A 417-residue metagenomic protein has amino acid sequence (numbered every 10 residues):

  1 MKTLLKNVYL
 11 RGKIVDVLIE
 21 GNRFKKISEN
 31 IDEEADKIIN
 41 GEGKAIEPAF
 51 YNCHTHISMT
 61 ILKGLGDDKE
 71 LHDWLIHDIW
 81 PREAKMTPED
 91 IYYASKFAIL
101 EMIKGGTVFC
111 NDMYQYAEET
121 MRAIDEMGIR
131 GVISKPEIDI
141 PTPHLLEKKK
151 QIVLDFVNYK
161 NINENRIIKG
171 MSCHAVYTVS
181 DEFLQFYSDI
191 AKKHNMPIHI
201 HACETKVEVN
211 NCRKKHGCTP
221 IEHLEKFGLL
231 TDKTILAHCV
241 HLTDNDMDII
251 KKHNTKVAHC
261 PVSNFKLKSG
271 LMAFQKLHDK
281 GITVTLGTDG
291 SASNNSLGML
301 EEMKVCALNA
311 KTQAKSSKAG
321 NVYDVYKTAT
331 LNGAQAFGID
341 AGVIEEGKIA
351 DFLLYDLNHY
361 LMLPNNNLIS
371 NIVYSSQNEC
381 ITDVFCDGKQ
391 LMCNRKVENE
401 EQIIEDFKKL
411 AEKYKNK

Functional and structural regions predicted by a protein language model:
M1-N7, D32-W74, K96, L100-K104: Replace "His-x-His-based motif
M1-V15, I19-E20, K25, E29-N30 (+1 more regions): Active-site microenvironment of metallo-dependent hydrolases
V8, N22, G43, H54 (+14 more regions): Divalent metal-coordination and catalytic microenvironments
I61-Y93, M127-G128, V132-T142, E147 (+3 more regions): Active-site gating loops and adjacent loop-to-helix segments of metal-dependent hydrolytic enzymes
K63-I129, K150-N163, K409-N416: Alpha-helical scaffold segments that flank or form the walls of functional sites
E119-V240: Metal-coordinating catalytic core of metallo-dependent amide/deamination hydrolases
K206-C218, D246-D248, K268-L277, N294-K311: Histidine/acidic-residue-rich catalytic or RNA/ligand-binding cores of hydrolases and nuclease-related proteins
K226-K233, Q275-H359, V373-N378: His/Asp/Glu-enriched, well-ordered alpha-helical/loop segment that forms or immediately abuts the divalent-metal
